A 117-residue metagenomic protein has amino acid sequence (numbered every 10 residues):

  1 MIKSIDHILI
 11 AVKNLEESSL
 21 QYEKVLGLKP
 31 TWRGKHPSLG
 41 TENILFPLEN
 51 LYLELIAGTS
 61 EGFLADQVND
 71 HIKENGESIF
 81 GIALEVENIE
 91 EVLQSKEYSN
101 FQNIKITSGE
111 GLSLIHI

Functional and structural regions predicted by a protein language model:
M1-G62: Active-site-proximal cofactor/substrate-binding loop regions of enzyme domains
V12-G34, S38, D70-S113: Vicinal oxygen chelate
L51-Q67, N75-E85: Long, hydrophobic/aromatic-enriched structural stretches that serve as scaffold segments
I115-I117: Conserved small/polar residues in nucleotide/adenosyl-binding loops
